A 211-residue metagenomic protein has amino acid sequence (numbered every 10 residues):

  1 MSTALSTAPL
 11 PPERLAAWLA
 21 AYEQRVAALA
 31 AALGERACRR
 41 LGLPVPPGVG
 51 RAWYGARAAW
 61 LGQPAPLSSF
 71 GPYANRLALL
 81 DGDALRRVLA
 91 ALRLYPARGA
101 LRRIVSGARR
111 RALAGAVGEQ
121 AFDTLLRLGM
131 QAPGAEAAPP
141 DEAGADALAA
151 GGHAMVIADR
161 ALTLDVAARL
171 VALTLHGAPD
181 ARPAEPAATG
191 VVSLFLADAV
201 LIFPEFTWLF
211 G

Functional and structural regions predicted by a protein language model:
M1-G211: General marker for long, soluble alpha-helical cores
